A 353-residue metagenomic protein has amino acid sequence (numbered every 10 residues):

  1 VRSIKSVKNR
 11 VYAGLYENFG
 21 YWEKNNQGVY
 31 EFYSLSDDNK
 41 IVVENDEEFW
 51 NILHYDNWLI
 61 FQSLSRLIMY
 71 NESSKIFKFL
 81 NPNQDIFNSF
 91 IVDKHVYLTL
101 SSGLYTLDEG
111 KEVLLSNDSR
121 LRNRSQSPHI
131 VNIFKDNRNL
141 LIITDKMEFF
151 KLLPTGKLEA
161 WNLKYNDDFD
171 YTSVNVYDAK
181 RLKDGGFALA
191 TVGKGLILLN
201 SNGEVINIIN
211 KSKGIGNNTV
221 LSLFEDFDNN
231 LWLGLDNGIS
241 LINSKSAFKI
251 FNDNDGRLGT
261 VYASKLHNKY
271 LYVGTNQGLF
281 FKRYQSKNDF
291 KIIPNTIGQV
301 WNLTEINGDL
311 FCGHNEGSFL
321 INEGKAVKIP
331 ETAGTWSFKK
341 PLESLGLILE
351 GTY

Functional and structural regions predicted by a protein language model:
V1-Y353: Carboxylate-rich, polar loop motifs that coordinate divalent cations or form catalytic acidic clusters
